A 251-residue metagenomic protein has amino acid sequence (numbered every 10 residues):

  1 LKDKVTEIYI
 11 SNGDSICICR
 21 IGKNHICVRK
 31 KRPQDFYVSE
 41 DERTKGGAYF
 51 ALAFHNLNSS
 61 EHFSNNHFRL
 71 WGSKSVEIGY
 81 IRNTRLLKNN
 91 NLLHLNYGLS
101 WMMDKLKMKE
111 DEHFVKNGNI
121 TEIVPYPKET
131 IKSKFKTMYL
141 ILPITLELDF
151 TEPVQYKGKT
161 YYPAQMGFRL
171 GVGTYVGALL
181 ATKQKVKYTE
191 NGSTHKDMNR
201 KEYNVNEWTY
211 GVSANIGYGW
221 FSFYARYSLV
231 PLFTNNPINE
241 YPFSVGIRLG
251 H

Functional and structural regions predicted by a protein language model:
L1-E40: Cleavable N-terminal export/targeting peptides
F36-K45, R85-L93, E152-G167: Short loop/turn motifs that connect adjacent beta-strands in outer-membrane beta-barrel proteins
T44-G46, L70-V76, K136-L140, M166 (+3 more regions): Residues that define the transmembrane beta-barrel architecture of outer-membrane proteins
F50, I78-T84, L99-W101, L142-F150 (+4 more regions): Residues on the lipid-exposed face of transmembrane beta-strands in outer-membrane beta-barrel proteins
H55-E77, D197-N204: Surface-exposed strand-loop-strand hairpins of Gram-negative outer-membrane beta-barrel proteins
H55-S59, M102-L106, D149-P153, G177-A181 (+1 more regions): Structural signature of outer-membrane beta-barrel domains
N66-R69, M108-I120, V186-S193: Flexible, surface-exposed loop regions and adjacent strand-edge segments of Gram-negative outer-membrane beta-barrel
N199-H251: Predominantly the C-terminal beta-signal and adjacent terminal strand-loop region of outer-membrane beta-barrel
